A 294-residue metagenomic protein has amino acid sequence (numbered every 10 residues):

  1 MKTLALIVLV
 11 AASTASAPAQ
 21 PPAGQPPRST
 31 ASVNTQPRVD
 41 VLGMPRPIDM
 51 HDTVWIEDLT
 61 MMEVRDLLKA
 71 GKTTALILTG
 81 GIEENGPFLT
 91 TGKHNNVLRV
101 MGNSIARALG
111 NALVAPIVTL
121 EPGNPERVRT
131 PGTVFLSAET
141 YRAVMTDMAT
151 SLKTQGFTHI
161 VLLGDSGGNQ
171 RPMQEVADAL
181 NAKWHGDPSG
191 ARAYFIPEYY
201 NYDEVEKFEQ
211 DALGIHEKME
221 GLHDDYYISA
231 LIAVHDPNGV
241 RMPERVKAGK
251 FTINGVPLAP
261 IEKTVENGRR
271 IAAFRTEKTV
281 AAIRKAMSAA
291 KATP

Functional and structural regions predicted by a protein language model:
L4-T14: Bacterial N-terminal signal peptides
Q20-E139, A143-V161, D165-P294: Extended, histidine- and acidic-residue-enriched regions that form the cofactor-binding/catalytic faces
